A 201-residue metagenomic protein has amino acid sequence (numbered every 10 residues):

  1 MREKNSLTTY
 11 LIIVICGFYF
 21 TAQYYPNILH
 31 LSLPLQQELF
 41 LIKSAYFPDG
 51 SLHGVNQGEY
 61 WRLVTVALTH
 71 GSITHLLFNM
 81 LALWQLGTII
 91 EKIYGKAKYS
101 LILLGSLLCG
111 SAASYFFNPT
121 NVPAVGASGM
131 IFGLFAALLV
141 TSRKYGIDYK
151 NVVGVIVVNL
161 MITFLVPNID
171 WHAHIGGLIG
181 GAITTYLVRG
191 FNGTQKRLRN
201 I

Functional and structural regions predicted by a protein language model:
M1-G17, L160-I201: C-terminal transmembrane module of polytopic alpha-helical membrane proteins
R2-T9, A97, Y145, Y149: Membrane-water interface of alpha-helical transmembrane segments
T8-V125, P167-I169: N-terminal TM1-TM2 helical hairpin plus the immediately adjacent luminal interfacial "cap"
L77-Y94, I102, L134-K144, G180-F191: Membrane-interfacial alpha-helical segments at the cytosolic side of multi-pass membrane proteins
L81, L108-S114, L134-A137, V155-T163: Hydrophobic, membrane-inserted alpha-helices
L103-S106, N151-L160, I201: Central hydrophobic cores of alpha-helical transmembrane segments in multi-pass integral membrane proteins
T120-F135, A173: Membrane-interface micro-motifs in multi-pass membrane enzymes
T141-D148, V152, F191, Q195-R197: Alpha-helical transmembrane segments in multi-pass integral membrane proteins
